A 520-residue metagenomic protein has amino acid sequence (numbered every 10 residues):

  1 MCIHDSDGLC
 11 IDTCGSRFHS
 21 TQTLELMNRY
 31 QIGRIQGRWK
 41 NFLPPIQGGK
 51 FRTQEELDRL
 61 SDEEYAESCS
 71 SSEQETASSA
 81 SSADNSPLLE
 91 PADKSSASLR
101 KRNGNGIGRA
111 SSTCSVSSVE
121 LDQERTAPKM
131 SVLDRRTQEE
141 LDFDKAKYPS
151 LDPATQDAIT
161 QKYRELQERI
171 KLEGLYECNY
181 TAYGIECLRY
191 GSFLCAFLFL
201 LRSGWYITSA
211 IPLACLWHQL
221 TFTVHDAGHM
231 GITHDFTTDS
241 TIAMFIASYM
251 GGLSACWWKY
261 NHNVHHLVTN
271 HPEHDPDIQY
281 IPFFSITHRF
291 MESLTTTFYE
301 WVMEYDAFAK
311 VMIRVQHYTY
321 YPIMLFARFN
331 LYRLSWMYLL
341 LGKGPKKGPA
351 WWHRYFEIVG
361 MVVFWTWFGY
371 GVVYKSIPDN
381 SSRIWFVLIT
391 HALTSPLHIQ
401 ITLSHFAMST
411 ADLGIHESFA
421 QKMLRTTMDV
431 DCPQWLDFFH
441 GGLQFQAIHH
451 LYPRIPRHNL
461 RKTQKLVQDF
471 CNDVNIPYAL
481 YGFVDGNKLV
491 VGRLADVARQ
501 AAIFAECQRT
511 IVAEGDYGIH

Functional and structural regions predicted by a protein language model:
M1, G348-A392, D437-P477: C-terminal, well-structured subdomains that either form a transmembrane helix-short loop-helix hairpin in multi-pass
M1-T160, G191: Histidine-anchored, small-residue-rich loop motif
Y148-R169, T181, I323-W336: Short, charged cytosolic
A158-Y176, G191, L294-W301, Y338: Membrane-proximal N-terminal segments immediately preceding the first transmembrane helix
L172-T181, V302-I313, G344-F356: Juxtamembrane membrane-interface segments at transmembrane-helix boundaries in membrane proteins
Y180-L220, A247-G252, R314-L331, G348-I401 (+1 more regions): Alpha-helical bilayer-embedded segments of polytopic membrane proteins, i.e., transmembrane/intramembrane helices
P212-K346, A411-A502: Membrane-embedded catalytic scaffold of the fatty acid hydroxylase/desaturase
D496-H520: C-terminal helix/juxtamembrane-tail motif
